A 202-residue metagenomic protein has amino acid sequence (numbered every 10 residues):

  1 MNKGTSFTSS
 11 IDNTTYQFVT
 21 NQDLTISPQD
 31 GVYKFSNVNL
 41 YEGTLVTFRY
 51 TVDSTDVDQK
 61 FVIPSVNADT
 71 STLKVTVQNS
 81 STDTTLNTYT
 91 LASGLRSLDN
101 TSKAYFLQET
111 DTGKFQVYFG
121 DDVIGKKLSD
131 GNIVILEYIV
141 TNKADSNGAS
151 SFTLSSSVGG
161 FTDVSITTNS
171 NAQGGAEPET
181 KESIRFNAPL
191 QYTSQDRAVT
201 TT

Functional and structural regions predicted by a protein language model:
M1-T202: Signature of Asx- and small-polar-rich beta-strand/turn repeats characteristic of beta-solenoid architectures
